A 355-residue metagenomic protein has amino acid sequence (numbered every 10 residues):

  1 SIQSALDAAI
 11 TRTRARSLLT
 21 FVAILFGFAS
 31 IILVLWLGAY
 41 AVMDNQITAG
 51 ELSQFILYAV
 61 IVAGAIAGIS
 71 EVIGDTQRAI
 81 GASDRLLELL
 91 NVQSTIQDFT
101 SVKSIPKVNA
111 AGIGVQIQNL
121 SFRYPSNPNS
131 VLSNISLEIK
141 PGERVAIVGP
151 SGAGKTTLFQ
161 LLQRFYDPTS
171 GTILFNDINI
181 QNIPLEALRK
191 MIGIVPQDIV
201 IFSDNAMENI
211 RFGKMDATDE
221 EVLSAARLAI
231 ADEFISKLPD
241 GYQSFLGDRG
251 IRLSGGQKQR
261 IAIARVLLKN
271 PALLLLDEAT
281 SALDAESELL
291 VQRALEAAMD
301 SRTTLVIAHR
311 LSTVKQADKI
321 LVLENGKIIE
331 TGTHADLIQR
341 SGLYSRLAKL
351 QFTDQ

Functional and structural regions predicted by a protein language model:
S1-A29, D75-R78, T95, R123 (+1 more regions): An intracellular "coupling" helix at the cytosolic face of ABC transporter transmembrane type-1 domains
S1-D7, I80-N91, S244, I338: Extended non-transmembrane interhelical loops and adjacent amphipathic helices of multipass membrane proteins
R14, V62-N91: Cytosolic ends of transmembrane helices, especially the final helix of ABC transmembrane type-1 domains
R16-S30, A49-E71: Hydrophobic alpha-helical segments in the permease module
S30-L37, G64, G81, I230: Transmembrane alpha-helix boundary/anchor motif
W36-G50: Helix-interface capping motifs at the ends of transmembrane segments in multi-pass membrane proteins
E88, T95, R211: Conserved E/DxxT/N motif and adjacent residues on the DHp alpha2 helix of HisKA-family sensor histidine kinases
P106-Q355: ABC-type nucleotide-binding domain
